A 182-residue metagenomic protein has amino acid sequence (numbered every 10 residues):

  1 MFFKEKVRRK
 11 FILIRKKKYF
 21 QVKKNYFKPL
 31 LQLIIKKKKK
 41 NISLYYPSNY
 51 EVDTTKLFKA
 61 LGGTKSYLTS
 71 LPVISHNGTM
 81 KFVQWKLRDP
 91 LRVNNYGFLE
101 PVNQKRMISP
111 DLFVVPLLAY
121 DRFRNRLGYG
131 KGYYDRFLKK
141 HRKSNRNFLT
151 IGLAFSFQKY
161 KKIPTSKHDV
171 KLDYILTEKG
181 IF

Functional and structural regions predicted by a protein language model:
M1-E100, K105-I108: N-terminal active-site beta-alpha-beta segment that forms phosphate/nucleotide-binding and substrate-recognition loops
M1-K4, K105-F113, R122-N125, R136-F182: Surface-exposed, charge/polar-rich loops and edge strands
F11, L44, T69, V114 (+2 more regions): A residue-level signal for conserved active-site and pocket-lining positions in enzyme catalytic cores
Y46, V73, L117, F155-F157 (+1 more regions): Short secondary-structure boundary segments
P47-Y50, L118-R122: Short glycine-rich anion-binding loops that position phosphate/pyrophosphate groups of nucleotides and phosphorylated
E51-T55, Y134, Y160: Short, well-ordered alpha-helical microsegments
K59, Y129-D135: Charged helix-capping and loop-helix junction motifs
W85, P116-L118: A structured binding-face within diverse protein domains that lines the active/interaction site
